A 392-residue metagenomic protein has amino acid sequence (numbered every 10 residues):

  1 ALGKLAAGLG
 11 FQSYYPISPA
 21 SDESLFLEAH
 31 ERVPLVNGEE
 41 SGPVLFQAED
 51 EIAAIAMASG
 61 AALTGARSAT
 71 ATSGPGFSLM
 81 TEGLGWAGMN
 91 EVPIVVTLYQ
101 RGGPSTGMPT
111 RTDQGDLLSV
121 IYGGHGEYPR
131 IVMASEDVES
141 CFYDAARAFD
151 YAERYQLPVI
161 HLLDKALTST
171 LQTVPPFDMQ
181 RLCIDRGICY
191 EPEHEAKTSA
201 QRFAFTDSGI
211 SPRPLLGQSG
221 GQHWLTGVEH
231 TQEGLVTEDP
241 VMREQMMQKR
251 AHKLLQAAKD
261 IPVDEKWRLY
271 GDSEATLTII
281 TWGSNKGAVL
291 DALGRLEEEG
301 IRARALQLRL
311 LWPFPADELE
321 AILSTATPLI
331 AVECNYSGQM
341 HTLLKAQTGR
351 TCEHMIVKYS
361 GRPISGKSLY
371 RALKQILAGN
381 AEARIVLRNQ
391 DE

Functional and structural regions predicted by a protein language model:
A1-A7, D144, F149-E392: Flexible, low-complexity linker and terminal segments
A1-G123, P129, A134-S135, Y359 (+2 more regions): Thiamine diphosphate
S41, N90, E127, T325 (+1 more regions): Short, structured coil segments at secondary-structure junctions
G42-V44, G107, D113-Q114, G126-E127 (+4 more regions): Mixed-charge, polar/low-complexity N-terminal
V138: Conserved glycosyltransferase catalytic-site signature
